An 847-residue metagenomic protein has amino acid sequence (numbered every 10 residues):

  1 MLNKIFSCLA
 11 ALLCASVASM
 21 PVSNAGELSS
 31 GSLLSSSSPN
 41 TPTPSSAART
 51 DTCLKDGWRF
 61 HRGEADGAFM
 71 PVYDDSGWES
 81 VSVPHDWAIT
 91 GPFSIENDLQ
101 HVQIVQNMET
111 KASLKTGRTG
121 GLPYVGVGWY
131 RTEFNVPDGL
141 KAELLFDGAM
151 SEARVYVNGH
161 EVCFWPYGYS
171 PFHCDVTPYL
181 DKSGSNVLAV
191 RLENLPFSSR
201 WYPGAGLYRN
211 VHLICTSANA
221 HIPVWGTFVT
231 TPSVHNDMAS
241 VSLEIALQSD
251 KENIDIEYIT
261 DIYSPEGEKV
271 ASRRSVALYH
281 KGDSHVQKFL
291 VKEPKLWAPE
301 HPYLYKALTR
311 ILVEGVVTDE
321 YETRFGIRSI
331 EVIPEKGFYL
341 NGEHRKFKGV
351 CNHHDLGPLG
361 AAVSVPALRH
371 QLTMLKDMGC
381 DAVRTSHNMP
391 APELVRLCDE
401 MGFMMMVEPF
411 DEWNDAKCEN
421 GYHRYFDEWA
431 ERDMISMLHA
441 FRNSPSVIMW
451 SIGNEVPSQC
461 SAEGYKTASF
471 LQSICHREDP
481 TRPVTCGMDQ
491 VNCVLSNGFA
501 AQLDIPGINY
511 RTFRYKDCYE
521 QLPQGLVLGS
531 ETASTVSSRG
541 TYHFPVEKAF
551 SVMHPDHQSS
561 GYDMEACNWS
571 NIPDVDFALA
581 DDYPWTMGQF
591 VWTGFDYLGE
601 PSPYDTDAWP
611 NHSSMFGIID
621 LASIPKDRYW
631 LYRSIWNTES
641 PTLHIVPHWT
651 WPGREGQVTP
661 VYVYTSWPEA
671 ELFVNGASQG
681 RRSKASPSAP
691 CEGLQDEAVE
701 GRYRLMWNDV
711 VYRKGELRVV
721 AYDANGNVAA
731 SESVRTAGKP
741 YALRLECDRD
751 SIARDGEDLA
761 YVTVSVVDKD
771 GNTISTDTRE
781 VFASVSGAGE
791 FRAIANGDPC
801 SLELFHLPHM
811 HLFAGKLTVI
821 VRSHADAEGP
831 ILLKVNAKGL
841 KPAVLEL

Functional and structural regions predicted by a protein language model:
L28-A142, S198, G204-L207, W225 (+2 more regions): Extended carbohydrate-recognition surfaces in non-catalytic/accessory domains of CAZymes and lectin-like proteins
G63-E64, G120-F228, D250, I259 (+7 more regions): Accessory beta-strand-rich segments of carbohydrate-active enzymes
P71-D74, I254-I259, E300-K306, S666 (+4 more regions): Short flexible loop/turn segments that cap and initiate beta-strands
P92, H160, F197, N210 (+3 more regions): Extended substrate-binding grooves/exosites of carbohydrate-active enzymes
P178, Q287-L296, L705-V711, H806-A825: Short, hydrophobic beta-strand segments
D181, E244-I333, W707, R713-K714 (+2 more regions): Extended acidic/polar, glycine-enriched regions that form or flank non-catalytic beta-rich accessory modules
T231-A239, W651-G656, S751-A760: Short, solvent-exposed loop/linker segments at the N-terminal edge of repeated beta-sheet extracellular domains
L243-A246, R310, V661-T665, V720-A721 (+4 more regions): Beta-strand-rich structural segments
